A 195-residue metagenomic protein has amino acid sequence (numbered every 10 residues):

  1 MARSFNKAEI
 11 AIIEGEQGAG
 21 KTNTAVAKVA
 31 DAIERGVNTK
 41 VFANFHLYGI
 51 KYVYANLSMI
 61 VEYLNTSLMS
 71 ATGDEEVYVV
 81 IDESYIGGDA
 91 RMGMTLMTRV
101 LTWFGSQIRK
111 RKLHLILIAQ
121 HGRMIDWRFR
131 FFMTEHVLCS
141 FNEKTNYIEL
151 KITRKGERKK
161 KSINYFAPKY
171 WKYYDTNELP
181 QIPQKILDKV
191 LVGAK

Functional and structural regions predicted by a protein language model:
M1-A8: Phosphate-binding P-loop
I13: Hydrophobic anchor at the beta1->P-loop junction of P-loop NTPases
E16-Q17, G93: The conserved Walker
K21-T22: Conserved lysine of the Walker
D31-F42: Post-Walker A helix-loop "phosphate-sensing" segment adjacent to the P-loop in P-loop NTPases
I50-R111: Conserved nucleotide-sensing/catalytic segment adjacent to the nucleotide-binding pocket in NTP-handling enzymes
I86-F166: Replace "adjacent to P-loop NTPase cores in ATP/GTP-dependent enzymes" with "adjacent to NTP-binding cores
